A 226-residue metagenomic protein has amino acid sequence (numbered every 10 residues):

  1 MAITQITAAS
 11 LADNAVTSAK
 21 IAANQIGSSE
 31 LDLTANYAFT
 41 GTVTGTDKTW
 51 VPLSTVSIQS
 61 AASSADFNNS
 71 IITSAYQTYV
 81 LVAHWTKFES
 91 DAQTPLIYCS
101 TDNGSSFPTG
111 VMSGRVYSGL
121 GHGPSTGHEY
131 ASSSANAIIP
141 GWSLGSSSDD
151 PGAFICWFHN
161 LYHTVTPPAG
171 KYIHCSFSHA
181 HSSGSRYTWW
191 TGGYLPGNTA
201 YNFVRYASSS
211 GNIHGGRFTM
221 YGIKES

Functional and structural regions predicted by a protein language model:
M1-S54: Fibrous stalk/shaft segments of extracellular and virion attachment machinery
I3, T46-S226: Surface-exposed molecular-recognition determinants
